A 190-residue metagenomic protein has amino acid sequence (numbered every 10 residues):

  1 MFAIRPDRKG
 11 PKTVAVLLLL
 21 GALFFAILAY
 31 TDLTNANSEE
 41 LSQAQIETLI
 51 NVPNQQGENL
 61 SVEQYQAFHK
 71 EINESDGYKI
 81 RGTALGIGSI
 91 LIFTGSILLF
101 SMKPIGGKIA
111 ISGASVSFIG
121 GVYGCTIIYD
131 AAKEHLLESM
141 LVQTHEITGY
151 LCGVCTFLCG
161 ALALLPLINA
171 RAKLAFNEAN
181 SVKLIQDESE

Functional and structural regions predicted by a protein language model:
M1-E190: Topology signature of small-to-medium multi-pass alpha-helical membrane proteins
